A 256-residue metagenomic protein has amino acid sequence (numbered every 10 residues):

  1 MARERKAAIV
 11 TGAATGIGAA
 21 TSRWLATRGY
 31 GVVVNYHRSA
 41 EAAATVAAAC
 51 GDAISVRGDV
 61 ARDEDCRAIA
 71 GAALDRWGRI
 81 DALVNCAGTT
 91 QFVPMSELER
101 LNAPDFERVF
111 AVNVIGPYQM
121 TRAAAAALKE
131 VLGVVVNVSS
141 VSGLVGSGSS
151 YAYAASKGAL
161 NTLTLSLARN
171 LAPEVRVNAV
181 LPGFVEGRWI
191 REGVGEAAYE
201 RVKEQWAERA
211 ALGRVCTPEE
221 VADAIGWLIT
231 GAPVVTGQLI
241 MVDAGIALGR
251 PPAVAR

Functional and structural regions predicted by a protein language model:
T90, M95, V145, G226 (+1 more regions): Short C-terminal tail/terminal secondary-structure segment of NAD(P)H-dependent dehydrogenase/reductase domains
P94-L98, N102-E107, W206: Substrate-binding pocket helix/loop in short-chain dehydrogenase/reductase
T121, S156, T164: Active-site helix of classical SDR
A126, A168-P173: Alpha-helical segment proximal to the catalytic Tyr-Lys
A127, R214-V242, A247: C-terminal substrate-recognition "lid" of short-chain dehydrogenase/reductases
S140: Residue(s) in the substrate-gating loop at a strand-loop-helix junction that position the organic substrate next
A172-R176, V235-G237: Short, small/polar-rich loop/turn modules that mediate ligand/substrate recognition or access, typified
